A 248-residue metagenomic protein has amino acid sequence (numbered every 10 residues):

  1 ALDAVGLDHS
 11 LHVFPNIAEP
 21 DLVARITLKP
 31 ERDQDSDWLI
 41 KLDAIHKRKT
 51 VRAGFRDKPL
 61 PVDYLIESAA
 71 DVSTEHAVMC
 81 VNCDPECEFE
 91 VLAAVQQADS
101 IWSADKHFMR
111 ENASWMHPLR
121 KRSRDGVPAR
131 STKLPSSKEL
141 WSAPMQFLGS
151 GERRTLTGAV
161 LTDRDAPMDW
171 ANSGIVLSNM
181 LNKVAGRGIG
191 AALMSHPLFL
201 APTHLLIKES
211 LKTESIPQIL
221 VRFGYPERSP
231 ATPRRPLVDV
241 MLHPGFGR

Functional and structural regions predicted by a protein language model:
A1-R248: Acidic, surface-exposed loops and disordered segments
